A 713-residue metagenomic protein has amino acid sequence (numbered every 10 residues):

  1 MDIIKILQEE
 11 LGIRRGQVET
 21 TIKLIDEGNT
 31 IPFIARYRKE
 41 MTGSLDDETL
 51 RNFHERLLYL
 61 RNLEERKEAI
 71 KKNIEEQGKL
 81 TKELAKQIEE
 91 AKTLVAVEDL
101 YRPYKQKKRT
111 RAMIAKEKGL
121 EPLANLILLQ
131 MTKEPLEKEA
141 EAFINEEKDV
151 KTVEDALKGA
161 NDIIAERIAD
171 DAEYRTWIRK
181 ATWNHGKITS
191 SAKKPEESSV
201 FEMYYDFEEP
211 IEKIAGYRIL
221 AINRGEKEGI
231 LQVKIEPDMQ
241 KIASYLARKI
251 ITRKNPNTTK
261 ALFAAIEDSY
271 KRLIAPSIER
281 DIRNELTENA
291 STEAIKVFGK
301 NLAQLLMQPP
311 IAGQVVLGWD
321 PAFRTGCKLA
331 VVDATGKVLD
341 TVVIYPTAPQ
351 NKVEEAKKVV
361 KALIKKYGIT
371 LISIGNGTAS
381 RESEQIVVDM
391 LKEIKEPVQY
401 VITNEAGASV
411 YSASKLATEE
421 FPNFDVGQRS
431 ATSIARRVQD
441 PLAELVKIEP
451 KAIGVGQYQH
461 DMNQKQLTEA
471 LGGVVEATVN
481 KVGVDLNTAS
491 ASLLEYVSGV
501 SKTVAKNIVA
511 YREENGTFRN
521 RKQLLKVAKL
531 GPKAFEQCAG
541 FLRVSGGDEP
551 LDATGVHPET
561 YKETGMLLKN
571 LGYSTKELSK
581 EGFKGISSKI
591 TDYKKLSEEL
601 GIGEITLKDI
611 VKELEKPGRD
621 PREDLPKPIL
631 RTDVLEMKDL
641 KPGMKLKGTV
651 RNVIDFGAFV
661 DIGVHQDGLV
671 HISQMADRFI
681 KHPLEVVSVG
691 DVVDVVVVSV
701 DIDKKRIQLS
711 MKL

Functional and structural regions predicted by a protein language model:
V18, T341-A348, L371, A413-V426 (+6 more regions): Short beta-alpha connecting loops at secondary-structure transitions that line or flank enzyme active sites
K23-D26, P103, I114-E117, A221-G225 (+16 more regions): Replace "in large, NTP-powered and nucleic-acid-processing enzymes" with "in large, NTP-powered factors and other
T30-I31, T42, D46-E147, K481-D624 (+4 more regions): Accessory alpha-helical DNA-binding modules that contact the DNA backbone or grooves
Y37-K39, L128, D238, P321 (+11 more regions): Short, ordered loop/turn segments at secondary-structure junctions
T49-N52, Y59, L63, E68-N73 (+3 more regions): Duplex nucleic acid-engaging cores and interfaces of nucleic-acid transaction enzymes
A96, V401, G407, S412-V482 (+1 more regions): Long, charge-rich intrinsically disordered scaffolds of nucleic-acid metabolism proteins
E139-E147, K151-V153, F207-P210, L246-I274 (+4 more regions): Low-complexity, acidic/Ser/Thr- and charged residue-rich accessory regions of DNA metabolism proteins
K180-K187, W319-F323, G377-A379, T403-V410 (+4 more regions): A glycine-rich phosphate-binding loop feature that marks nucleotide/adenosyl-phosphate handling sites
